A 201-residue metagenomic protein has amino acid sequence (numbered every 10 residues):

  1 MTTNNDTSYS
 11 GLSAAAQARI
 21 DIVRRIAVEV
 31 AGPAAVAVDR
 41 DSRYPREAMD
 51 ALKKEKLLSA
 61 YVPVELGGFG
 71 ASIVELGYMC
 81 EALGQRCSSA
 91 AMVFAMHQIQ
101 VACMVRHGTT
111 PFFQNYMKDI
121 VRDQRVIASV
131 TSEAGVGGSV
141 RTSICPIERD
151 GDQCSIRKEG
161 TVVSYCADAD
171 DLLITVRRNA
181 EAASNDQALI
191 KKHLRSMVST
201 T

Functional and structural regions predicted by a protein language model:
M1-Y78: Alpha-helical interface subdomain recognition
N4-N5, N115, N179, N185: Detector for Asparagine
Q17-I20, I127, L194-R195: Low-complexity, intrinsically disordered short peptide segments enriched in small/polar/basic residues
I20, Q100-C103, I190: Intrinsic structural disorder/low-complexity segments
R46-K54, S59-S164: Glycine-rich flavin
Q153, E159-T201: A short core secondary-structure module
